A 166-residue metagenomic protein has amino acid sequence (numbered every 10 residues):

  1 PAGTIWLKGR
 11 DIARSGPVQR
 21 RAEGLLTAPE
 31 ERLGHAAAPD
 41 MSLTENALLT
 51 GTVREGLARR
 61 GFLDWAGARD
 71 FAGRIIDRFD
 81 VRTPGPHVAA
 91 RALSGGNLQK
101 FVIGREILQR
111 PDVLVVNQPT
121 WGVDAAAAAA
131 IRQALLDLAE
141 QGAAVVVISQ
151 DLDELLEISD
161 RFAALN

Functional and structural regions predicted by a protein language model:
P1-N166: Glycine-rich phosphate-binding loops of nucleotide-dependent enzymes
